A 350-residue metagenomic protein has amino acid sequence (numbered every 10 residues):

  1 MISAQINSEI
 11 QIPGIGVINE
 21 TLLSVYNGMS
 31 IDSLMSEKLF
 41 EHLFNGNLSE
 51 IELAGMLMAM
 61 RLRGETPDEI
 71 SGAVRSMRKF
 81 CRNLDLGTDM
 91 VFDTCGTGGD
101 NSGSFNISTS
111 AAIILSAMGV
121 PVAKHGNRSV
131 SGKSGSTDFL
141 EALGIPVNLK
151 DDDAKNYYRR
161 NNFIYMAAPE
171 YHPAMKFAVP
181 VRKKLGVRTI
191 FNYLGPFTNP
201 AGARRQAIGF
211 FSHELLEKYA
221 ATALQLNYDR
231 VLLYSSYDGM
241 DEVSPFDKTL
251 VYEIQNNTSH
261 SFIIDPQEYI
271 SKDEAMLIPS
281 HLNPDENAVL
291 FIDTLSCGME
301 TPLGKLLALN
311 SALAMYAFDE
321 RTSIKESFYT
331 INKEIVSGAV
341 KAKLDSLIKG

Functional and structural regions predicted by a protein language model:
I2-V17, S24, I31, S76-L84 (+4 more regions): Glycine-rich anion-binding loops and their surrounding alpha/beta cores
I12-N27, V91-T97, A123: N-terminal small/glycine-rich loop or linker at the start of catalytic domains across soluble metabolic enzymes
I12-V17, V25-S71, K79-L86, L306: N-terminal glycine-rich anion-binding loops that anchor highly charged ligand groups
E52-L53, A123-H125, L233: Short beta-strand segments at enzyme active-site cores
G55, S110-I114, L306, N310-L313: Short amphipathic alpha-helical face segments that pack within enzyme cores and frequently flank/anchor catalytic
L57, F105-N161: A glycine-rich phosphate/pyrophosphate-binding beta-strand-loop-alpha-helix module
G64-G126: Active-site cofactor/substrate anionic-group-binding motifs, chiefly glycine- and Lys/Arg-rich phosphate-binding loops
G96-N101, G126-G132, Y171, Y237-D238: Acidic, glycine-rich active-site loops and adjacent beta-strand->loop/helix elements that engage anionic groups
